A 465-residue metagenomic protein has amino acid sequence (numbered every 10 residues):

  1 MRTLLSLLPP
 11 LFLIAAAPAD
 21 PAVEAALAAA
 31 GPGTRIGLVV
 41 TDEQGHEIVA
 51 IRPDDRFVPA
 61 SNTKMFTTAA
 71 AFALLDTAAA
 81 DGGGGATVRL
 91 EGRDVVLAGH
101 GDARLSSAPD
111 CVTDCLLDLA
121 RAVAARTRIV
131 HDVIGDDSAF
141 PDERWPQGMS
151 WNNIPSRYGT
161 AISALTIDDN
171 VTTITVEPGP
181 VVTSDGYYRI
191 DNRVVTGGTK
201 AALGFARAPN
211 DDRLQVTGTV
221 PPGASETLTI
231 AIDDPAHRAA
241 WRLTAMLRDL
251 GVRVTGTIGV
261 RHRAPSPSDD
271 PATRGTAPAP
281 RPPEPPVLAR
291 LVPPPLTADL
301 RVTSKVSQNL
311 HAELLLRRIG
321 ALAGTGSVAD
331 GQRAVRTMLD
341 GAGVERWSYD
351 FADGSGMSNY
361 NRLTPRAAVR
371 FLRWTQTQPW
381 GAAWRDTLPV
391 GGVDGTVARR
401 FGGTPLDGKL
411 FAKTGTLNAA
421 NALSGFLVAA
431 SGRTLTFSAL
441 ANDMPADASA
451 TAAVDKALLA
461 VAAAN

Functional and structural regions predicted by a protein language model:
M1-L4: Positively charged n-region of N-terminal signal peptides that target proteins for export
S6-I14: Bacterial N-terminal signal peptides
A17-Q44, I48-V58, N62, L75-G82 (+2 more regions): Beta-lactamase-like hydrolase cores
P21-A26, A73-R346, A463-A464: Conserved serine DD-peptidase/penicillin-binding transpeptidase domain and beta-lactam-recognizing active-site
L38-V40, G85-R89, S424: Short beta-strand scaffold segments in enzyme catalytic cores
I48-A50, V306, E313-N465: Small-residue-rich helix-loop
A50-P53, T67, D114-R121, L228-T229 (+1 more regions): N-terminal post-signal-peptidase region of extra-cytosolic proteins
